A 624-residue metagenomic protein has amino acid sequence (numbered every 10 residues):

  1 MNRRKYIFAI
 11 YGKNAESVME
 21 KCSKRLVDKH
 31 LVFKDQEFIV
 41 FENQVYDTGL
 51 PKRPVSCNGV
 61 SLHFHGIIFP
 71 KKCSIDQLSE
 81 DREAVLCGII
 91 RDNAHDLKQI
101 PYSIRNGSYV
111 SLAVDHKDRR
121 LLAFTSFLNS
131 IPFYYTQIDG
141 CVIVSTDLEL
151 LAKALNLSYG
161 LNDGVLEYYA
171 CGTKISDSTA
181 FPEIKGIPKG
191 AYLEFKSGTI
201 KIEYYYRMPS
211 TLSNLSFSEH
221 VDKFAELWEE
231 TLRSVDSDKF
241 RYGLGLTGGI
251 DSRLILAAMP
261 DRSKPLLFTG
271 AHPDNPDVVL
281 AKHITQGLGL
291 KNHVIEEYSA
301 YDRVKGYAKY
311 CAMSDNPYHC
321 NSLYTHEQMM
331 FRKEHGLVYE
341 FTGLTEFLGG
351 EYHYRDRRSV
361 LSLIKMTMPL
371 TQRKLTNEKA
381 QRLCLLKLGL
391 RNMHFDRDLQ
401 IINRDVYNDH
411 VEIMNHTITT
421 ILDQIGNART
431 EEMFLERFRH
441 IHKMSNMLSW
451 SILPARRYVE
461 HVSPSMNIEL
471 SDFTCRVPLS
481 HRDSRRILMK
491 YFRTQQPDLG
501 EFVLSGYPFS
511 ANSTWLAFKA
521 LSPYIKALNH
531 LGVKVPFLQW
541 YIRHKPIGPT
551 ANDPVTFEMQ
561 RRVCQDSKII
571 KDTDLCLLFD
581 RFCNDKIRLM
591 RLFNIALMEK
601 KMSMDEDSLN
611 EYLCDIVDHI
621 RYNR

Functional and structural regions predicted by a protein language model:
M1-L246, I250, L254-A300, K309 (+2 more regions): Cysteine-centered catalytic environments shared across enzyme families
M1-S17, F33-D35, L337, F395-R624: Adenosyl-5′-phosphate
F64-F69, Y205-R207, T342-Y354, I542: Short loop/turn segments at strand-loop or loop-helix junctions that form parts of catalytic or ligand-binding pockets
D147, M366-M368, Q496, V535: Short, solvent-exposed helix-helix connector turns and helix-capping sites enriched in acidic/polar residues
P188, E219, K223, L227 (+14 more regions): Generic recognition of stable, solvent-exposed alpha-helical segments in well-folded globular domains
F217-F224, S314-P317, E432-M433: Residue-level preference for long, well-ordered alpha-helices that form the structural scaffold of enzyme catalytic
P273-M330, L344-L370, K374, Y458-V459 (+1 more regions): ATP-dependent adenylate-handling ligase core
V360-D396: Short, flexible loop segments at boundaries between secondary-structure elements
